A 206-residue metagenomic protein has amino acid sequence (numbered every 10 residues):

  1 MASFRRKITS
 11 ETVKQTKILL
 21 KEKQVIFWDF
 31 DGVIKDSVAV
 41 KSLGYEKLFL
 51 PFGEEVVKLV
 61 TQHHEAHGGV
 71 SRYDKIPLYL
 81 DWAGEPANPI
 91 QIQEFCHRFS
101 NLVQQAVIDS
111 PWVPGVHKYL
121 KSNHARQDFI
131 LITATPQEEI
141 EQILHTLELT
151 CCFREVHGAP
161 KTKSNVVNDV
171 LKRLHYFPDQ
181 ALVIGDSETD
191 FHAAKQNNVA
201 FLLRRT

Functional and structural regions predicted by a protein language model:
E11-T12, L19-P114: N-terminal helical cap/lid subdomain that shapes the substrate entry/recognition surface in HAD-like hydrolases
Q15-T16, E22, N101-L131, Q137 (+2 more regions): Short, acidic loop-to-helix structural element flanking the phosphoryl-transfer center in phosphate-processing enzymes
V25, S164-F191: Conserved Lys-Pro-Asp/Glu-containing loop-to-beta segment of HAD-superfamily phosphomonoesterases, centered on
G44, K75, E139-I143, V166 (+1 more regions): Phosphate- and divalent-cation-binding pockets in alpha/beta enzyme and binding domains that engage nucleotide-derived
H63-H64, Q93, L149-K163: A short, structured active-site edge motif that brings together acidic residues
P86, T150-R154, F177: Conserved H-loop
R126-L131, R154-E155, D179-A181: Short active-site oxyanion
L182-T206: Acidic, Mg2+-coordinating phosphoryl-transfer loop and its flanking beta/alpha structural elements, shared across
